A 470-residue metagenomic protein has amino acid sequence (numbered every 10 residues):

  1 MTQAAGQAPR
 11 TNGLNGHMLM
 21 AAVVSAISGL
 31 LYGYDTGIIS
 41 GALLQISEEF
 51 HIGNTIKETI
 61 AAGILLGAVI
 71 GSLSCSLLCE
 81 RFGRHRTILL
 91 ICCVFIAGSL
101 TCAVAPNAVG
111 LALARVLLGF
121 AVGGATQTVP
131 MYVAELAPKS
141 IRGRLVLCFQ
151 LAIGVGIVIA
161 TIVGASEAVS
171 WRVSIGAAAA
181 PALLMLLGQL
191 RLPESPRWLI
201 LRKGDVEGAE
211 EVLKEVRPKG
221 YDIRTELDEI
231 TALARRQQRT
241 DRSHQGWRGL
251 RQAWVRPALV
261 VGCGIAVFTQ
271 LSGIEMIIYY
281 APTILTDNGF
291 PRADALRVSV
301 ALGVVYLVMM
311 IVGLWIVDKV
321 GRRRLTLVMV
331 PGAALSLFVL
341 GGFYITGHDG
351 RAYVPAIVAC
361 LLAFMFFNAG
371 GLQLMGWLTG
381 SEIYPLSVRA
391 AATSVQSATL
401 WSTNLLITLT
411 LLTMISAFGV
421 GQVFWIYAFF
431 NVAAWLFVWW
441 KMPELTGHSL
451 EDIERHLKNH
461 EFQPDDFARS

Functional and structural regions predicted by a protein language model:
M1-S470: Transmembrane-helix signature of 12-pass secondary carriers
